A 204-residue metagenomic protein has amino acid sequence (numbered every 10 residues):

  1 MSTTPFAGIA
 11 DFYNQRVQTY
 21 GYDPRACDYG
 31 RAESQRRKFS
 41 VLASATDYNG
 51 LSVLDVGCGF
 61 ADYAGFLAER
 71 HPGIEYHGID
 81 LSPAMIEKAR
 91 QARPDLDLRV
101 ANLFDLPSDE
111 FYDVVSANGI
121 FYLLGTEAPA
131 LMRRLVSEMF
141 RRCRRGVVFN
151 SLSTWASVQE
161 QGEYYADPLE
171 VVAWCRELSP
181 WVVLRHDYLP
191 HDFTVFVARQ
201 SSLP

Functional and structural regions predicted by a protein language model:
M1-D23: N-terminal, positively charged/glycine-rich alpha-helical extensions of SAM-dependent methyltransferases
A32-N49: Conserved alpha-helix/loop element of class I SAM-dependent methyltransferases that forms part of the SAM/SAH-binding
L54, F60-D105: Class I SAM-dependent methyltransferase SAM/SAH-binding core
S116: A conserved beta-strand element that flanks and buttresses the S-adenosyl-L-methionine
L124-V136: A short, conserved alpha-helix within the catalytic core of class I
C143-S153: Conserved beta-strand signature within the Rossmann-like core of class I S-adenosyl-L-methionine
E163-S179: Short alpha-helix
H186-P204: Core SAM-dependent methyltransferase catalytic element
